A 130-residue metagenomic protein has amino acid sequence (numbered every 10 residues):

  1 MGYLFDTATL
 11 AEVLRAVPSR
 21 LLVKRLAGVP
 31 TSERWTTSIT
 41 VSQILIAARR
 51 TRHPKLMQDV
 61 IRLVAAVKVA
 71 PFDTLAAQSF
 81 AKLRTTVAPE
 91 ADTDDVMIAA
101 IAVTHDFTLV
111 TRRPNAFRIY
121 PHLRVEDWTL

Functional and structural regions predicted by a protein language model:
M1, A99, V103-L130: Acidic, PIN/NYN-like endoribonuclease modules and their adjacent C-terminal/linker elements
M1-T36, I46-R62: Short, well-structured N-terminal submotif of metal-dependent ribonuclease cores
F5-D6, T37, A91-D92, R113-P114: Histidine- and aromatic-rich ligand-binding microenvironments
D6-T7, I44, F80, A102 (+1 more regions): Generic structural signal for small/hydrophobic residues in well-ordered secondary structure, especially within
T9-L10, T40, A76, M97-I98 (+1 more regions): Alpha-helix capping/helix-boundary segments
L10-A11, S42-L45, A70, R118 (+1 more regions): Nucleotide phosphate-binding site architecture
V67-R112: Active-site neighborhoods of divalent-metal-dependent phosphate/nucleic-acid chemistry enzymes
